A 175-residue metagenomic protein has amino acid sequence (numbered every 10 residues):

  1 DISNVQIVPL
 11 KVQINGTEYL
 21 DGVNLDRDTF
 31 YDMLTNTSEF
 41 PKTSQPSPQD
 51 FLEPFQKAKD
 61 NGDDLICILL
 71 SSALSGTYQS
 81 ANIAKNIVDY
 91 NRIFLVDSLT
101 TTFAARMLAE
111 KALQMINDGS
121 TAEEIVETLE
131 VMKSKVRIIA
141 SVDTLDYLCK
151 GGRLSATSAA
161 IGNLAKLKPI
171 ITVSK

Functional and structural regions predicted by a protein language model:
D1-Q45: N-terminal glycine-rich anion-binding loop in soluble enzyme alpha/beta folds
D1-T17, A73-F94, T100-K175: Mixed-charge interfacial surface used for oligomerization/domain docking and macromolecular partner engagement
M33-N36, G62-C67, N86-D97: Glycine/charged-rich beta-loop-alpha catalytic/anionic-binding loops adjacent to active sites
L34-T35, K59, I116, C149: Hydrophobic residues in alpha-helical segments
Q45-Q49, D143: Short coil/turn segments at secondary-structure boundaries
Q49-A81: N-terminal glycine-rich phosphate/adenylate-binding segment common to multiple enzyme folds
